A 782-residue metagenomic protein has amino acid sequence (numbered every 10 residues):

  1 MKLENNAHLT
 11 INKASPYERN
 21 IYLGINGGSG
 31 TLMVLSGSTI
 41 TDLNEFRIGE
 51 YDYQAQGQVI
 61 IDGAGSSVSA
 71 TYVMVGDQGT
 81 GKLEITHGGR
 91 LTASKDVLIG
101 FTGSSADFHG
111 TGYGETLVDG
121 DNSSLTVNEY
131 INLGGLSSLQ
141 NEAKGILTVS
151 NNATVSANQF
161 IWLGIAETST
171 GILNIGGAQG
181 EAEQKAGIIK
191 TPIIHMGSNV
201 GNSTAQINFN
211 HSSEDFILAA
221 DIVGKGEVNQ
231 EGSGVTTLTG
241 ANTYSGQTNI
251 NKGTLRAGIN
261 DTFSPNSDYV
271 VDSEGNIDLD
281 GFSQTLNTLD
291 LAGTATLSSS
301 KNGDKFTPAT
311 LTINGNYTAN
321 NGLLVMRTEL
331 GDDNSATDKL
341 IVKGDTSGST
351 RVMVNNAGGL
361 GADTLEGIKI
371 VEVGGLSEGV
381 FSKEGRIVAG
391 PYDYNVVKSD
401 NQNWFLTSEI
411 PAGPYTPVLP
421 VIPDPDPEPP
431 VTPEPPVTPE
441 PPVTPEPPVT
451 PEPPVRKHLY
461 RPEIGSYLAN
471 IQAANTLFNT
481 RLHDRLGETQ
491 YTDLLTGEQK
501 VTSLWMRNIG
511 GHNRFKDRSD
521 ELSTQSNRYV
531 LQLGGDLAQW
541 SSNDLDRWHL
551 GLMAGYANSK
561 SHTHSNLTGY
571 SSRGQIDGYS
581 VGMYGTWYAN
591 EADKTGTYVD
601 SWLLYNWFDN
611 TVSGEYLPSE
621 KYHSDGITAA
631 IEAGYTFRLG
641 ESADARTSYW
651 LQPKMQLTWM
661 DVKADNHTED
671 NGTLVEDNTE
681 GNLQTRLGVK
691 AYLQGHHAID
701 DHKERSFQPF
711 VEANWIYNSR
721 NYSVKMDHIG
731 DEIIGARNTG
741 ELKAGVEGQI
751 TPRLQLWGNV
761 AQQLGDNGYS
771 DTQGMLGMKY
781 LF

Functional and structural regions predicted by a protein language model:
M1, A7, R19-I21, G28-T31 (+35 more regions): The right-handed parallel beta-helix/beta-solenoid scaffold, focusing on the short coil/turn and N-cap positions
M1-G27, G49-D52, S382, V388-D393: Solvent-exposed adhesion/ligand-recognition segments of exported proteins
G30, D62-G63, G81, G100 (+10 more regions): Polar/charged low-complexity regions in secreted precursors and cytosolic/nuclear IDRs
F46-D52, D96-F108, I131-S138, I161-A166 (+2 more regions): Acidic/polar low-complexity surface segments
G176, E183-Q184, I188-I193, N202-S203 (+6 more regions): Extracellular beta-solenoid/beta-roll
L323-T328, A336-T337, M353-W548: Outer-membrane translocation/initiation segment of Type V secreted surface proteins
D400, P453-N470, Q499-S503, R507-F782: Membrane translocator/pore-forming domains, dominated by Gram-negative outer-membrane beta-barrels
